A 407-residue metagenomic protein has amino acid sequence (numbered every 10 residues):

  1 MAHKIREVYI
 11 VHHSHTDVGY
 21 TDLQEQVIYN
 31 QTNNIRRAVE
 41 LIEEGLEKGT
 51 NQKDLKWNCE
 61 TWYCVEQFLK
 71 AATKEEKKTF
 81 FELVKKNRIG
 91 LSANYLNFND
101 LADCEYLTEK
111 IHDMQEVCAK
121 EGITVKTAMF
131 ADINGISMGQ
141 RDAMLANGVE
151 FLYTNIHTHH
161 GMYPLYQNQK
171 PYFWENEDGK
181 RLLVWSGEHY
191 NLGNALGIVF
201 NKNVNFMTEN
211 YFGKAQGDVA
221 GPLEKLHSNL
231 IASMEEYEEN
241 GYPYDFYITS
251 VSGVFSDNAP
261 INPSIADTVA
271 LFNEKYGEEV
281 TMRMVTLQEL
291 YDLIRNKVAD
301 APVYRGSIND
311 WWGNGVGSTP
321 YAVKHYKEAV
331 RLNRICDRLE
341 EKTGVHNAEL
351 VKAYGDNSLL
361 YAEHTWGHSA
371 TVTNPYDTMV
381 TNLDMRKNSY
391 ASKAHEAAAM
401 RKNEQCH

Functional and structural regions predicted by a protein language model:
M1-C406: Catalytic-domain carbohydrate-binding cleft regions of carbohydrate-active enzymes
